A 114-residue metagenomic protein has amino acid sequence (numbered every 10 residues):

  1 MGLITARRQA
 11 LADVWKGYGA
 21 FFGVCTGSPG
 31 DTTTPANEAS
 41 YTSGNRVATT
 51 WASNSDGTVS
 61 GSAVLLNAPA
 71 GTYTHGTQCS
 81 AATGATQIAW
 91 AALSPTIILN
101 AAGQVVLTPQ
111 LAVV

Functional and structural regions predicted by a protein language model:
M1-H75, S80-V114: Small cysteine-rich, disulfide-bonded extracellular modules of the LU/uPAR three-finger superfamily and closely related
